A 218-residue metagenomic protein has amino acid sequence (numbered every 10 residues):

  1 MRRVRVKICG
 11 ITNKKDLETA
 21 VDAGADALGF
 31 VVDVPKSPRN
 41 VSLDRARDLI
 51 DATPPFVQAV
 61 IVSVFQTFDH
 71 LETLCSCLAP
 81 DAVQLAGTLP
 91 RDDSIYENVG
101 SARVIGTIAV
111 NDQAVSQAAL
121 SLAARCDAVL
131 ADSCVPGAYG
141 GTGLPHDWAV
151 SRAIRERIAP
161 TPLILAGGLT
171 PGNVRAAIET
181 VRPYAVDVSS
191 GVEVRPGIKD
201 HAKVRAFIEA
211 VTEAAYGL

Functional and structural regions predicted by a protein language model:
M1-V186, S190-L218: Conserved N-terminal beta1-alpha1 strand-loop-helix module at the mouth
